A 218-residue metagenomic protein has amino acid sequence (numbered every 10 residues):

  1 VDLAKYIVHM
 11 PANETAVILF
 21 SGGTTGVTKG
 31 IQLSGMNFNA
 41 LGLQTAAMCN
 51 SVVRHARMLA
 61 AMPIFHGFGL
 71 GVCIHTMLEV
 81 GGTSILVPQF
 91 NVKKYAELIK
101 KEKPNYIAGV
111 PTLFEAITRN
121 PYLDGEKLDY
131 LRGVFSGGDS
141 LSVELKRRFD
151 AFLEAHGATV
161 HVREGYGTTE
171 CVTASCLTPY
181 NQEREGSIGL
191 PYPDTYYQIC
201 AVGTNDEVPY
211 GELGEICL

Functional and structural regions predicted by a protein language model:
V1, K29-Q32, A60, G82-Q89 (+1 more regions): Short beta-strand->loop structural element characteristic of the AMP-binding/adenylate-forming
D2-F20, V27, N50-R57: Conserved pre-ATP/AMP-binding loop-to-beta segment of ANL
T15, S21-T24, Q32, M58 (+7 more regions): Conserved S/T- and glycine-rich ATP-binding loop of Class I adenylate-forming
N39-R57, F65-Y106, N120: Conserved AMP-binding/adenylation subdomain of ANL enzymes
N91, T112-F114, L141: Alpha-helix capping/helix-boundary segments
P104-G109, T118-E185, P193-Y196: Gly/Ser/Thr-rich phosphate-binding loop
Q198-L218: Conserved beta-loop-beta connector loops within the AMP-binding
